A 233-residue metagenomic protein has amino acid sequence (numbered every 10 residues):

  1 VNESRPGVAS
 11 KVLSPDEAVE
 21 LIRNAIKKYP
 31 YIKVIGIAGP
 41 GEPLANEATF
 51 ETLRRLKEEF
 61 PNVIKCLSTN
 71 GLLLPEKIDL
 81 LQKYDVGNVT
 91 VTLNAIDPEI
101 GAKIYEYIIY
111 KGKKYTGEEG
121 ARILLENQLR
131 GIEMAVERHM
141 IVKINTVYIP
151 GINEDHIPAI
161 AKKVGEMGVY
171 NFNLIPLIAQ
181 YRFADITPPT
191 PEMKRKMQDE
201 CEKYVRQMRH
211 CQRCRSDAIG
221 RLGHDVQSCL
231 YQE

Functional and structural regions predicted by a protein language model:
V1-P15: Canonical Radical SAM [4Fe-4S] cluster-binding loop centered on the CxxxCxxC motif and its immediate flanking residues
G7-S10, N46-E47, E154-D155, A184-P188: Short, solvent-exposed loop/turn segments at secondary-structure boundaries
E17-P40: Short Fe-S-cluster ligation motifs
L21-N24, E51, R130, A159 (+2 more regions): Alpha-helical elements of Rossmann-like donor-binding domains used by nucleotide-donor carbohydrate transfer enzymes
P40, V147-Y148, S216: Short, well-ordered beta-to-alpha junction loops that form the rim of enzyme active sites and present histidine/acidic
L44-I175, Q180: Conserved AdoMet/S-adenosylmethionine-binding subsite of the radical SAM
P158-E233: Auxiliary Fe-S-binding modules of radical SAM enzymes
